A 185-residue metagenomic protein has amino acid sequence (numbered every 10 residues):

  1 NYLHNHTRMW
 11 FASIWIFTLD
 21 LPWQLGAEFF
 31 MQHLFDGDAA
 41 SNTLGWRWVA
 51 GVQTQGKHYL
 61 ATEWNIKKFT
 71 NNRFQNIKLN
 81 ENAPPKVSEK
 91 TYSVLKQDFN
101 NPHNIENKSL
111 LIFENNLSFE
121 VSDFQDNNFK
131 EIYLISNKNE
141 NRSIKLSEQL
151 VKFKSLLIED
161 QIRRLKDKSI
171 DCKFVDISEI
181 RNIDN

Functional and structural regions predicted by a protein language model:
N1-H6, S13-I183: C-terminal catalytic domain of photolyase/cryptochrome flavoproteins, centering on the FAD-binding pocket
